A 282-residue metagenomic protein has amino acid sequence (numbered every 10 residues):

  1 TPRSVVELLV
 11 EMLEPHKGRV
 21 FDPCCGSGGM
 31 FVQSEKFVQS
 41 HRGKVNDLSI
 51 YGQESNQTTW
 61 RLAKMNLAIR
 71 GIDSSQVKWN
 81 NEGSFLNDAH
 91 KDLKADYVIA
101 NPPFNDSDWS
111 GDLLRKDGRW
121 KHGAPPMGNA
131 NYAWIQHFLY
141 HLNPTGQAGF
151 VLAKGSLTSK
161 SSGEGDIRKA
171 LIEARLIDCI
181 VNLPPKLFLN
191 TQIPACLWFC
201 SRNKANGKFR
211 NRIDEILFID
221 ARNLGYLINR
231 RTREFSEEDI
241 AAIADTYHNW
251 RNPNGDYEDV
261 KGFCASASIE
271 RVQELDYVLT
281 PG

Functional and structural regions predicted by a protein language model:
P2-A100, N105-W109, L114-K116, K121 (+4 more regions): Conserved S-adenosyl-L-methionine
K91-P281: A conserved structural/catalytic subdomain of Rossmann-like adenosyl-cofactor enzymes
